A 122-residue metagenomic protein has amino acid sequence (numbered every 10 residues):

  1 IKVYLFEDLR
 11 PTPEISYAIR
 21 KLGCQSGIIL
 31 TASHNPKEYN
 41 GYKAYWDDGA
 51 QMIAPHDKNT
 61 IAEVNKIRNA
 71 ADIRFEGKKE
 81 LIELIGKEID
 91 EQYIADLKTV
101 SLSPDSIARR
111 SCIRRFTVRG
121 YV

Functional and structural regions predicted by a protein language model:
I1-Y39: N-terminal small/polar loop signature for handling phosphorylated ligands or for N-terminal nucleophile
N40-V122: Gly/Ser/Thr-enriched, mixed-charge loops and adjacent short helices that form phosphate/oxyanion-binding elements
